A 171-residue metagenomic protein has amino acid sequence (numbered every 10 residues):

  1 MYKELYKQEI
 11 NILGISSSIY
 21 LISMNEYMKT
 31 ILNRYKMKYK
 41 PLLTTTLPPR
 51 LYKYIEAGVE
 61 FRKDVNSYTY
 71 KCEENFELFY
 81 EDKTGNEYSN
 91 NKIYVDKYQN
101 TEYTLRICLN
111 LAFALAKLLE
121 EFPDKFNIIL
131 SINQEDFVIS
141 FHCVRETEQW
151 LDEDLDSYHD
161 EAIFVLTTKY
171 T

Functional and structural regions predicted by a protein language model:
M1-V95, Q99: N-terminal leader/targeting segments
S16-S17, R62, N66, C72 (+4 more regions): Generic local-structure boundary detector
N90-A114, P123: Long, charged/polar, surface-exposed segments that mediate recognition or autoinhibition
R106, F113-T171: Acidic, proline/glycine-rich low-complexity IDRs
